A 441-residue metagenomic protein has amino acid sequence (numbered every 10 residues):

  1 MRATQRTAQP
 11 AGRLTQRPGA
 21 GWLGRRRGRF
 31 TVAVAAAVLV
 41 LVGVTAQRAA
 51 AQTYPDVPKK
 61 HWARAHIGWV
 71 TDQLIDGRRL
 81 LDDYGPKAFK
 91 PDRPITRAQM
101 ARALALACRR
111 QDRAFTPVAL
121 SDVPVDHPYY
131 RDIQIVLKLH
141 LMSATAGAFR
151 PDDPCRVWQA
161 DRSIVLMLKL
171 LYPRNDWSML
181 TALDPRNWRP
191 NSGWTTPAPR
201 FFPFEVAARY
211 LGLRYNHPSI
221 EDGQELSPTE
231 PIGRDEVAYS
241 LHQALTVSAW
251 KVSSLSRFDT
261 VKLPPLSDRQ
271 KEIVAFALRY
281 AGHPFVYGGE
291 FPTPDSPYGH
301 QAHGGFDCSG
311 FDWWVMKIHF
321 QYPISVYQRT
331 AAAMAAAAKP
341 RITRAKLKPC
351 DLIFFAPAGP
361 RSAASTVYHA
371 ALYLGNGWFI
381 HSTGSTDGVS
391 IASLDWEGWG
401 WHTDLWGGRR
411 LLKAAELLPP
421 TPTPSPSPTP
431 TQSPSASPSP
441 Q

Functional and structural regions predicted by a protein language model:
M1-R26: N-terminal secretory signal peptides that target proteins for export/translocation
A33-G43: Bacterial N-terminal signal peptides
V42, Q47-A51, I220, A238-V286 (+1 more regions): Intrinsically disordered, low-complexity, Pro/Ser/Thr/Asn/Gly/Ala-rich spacer/linker segments adjacent to signal
T45-R64, R79-A98, L106-Y130, K138 (+5 more regions): Feature responds to low-complexity, polar/acidic, surface-exposed segments characteristic of secreted/exported proteins
T71-D76, A105-R113, L137-L141, V165-P173 (+6 more regions): Sec-exported extracytoplasmic/periplasmic mature domains
I232, Q243, Y327-A333, K339-R344 (+1 more regions): Aromatic- and glycine-rich peptidoglycan recognition patches
S256-S309, W314-S325, A364-T366, I380 (+1 more regions): N-terminal capping segments
